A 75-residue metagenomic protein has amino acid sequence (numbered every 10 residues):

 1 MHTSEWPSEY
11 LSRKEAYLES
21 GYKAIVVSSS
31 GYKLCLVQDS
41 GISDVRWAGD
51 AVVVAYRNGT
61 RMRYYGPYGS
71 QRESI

Functional and structural regions predicted by a protein language model:
M1-V26, D44-R57: Short beta-strand elements that form the blades of beta-propeller/WD-repeat-like and other beta-sheet-rich scaffold
G21-Q38, R63-I75: Surface-exposed loop/turn elements that mediate protein-protein interactions on large endomembrane-trafficking
L34, V53, R57-M62: Cationic, beta-structured binding surfaces that engage anionic biopolymers and membranes
D39-S43: Short coil/turn segments at the loop-to-beta-strand junctions that recur within blades of beta-propeller repeat folds
